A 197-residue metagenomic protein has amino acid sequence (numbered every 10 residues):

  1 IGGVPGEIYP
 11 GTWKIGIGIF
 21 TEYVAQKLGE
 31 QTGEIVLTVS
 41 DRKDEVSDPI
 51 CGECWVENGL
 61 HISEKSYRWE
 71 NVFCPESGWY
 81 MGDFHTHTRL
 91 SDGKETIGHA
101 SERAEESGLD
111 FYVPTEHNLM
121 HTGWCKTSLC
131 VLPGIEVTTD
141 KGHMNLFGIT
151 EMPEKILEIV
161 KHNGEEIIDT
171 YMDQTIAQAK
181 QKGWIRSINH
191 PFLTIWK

Functional and structural regions predicted by a protein language model:
G2-G6: Beta-strand-rich interaction surfaces with strong enrichment in secreted/lumenal proteins
I8-G11, G16-W79: Non-catalytic propeptide/linker segments at domain boundaries
K65-K197: A metal-dependent hydrolase metal-coordination microenvironment
